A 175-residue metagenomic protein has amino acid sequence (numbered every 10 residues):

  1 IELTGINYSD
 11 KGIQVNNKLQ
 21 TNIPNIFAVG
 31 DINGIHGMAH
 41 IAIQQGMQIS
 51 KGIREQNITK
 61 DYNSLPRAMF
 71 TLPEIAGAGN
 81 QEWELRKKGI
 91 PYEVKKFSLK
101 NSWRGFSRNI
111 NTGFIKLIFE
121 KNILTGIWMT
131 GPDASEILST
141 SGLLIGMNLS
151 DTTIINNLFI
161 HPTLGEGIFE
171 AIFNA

Functional and structural regions predicted by a protein language model:
I1-G52: FAD-site-proximal beta/loop scaffold in flavoenzymes
Y8-D10, N22, E55-T59, K88-P91: Short, glycine- and charge-enriched coil/turn segments that flank and shape catalytic ligand pockets
D10, S64, I110-F114: Short beta-strand-initiation
Q20-T21, N25, D61-Y62, R108-N109: Solvent-exposed alpha-helices and their adjacent loops that cap or buttress functional pockets in soluble metabolic
H40-N63, P91, G146-L149: Internal hydrophobic alpha-helix adjacent to the cofactor/substrate pocket in enzyme cavities
R54, F70-Q81, R86-A175: Flexible, glycine-rich terminal cap/loop adjacent to redox cofactors in electron-transfer oxidoreductases
I58-E74: Flexible, acidic loop-helix segments that line cofactor/substrate-binding pockets
